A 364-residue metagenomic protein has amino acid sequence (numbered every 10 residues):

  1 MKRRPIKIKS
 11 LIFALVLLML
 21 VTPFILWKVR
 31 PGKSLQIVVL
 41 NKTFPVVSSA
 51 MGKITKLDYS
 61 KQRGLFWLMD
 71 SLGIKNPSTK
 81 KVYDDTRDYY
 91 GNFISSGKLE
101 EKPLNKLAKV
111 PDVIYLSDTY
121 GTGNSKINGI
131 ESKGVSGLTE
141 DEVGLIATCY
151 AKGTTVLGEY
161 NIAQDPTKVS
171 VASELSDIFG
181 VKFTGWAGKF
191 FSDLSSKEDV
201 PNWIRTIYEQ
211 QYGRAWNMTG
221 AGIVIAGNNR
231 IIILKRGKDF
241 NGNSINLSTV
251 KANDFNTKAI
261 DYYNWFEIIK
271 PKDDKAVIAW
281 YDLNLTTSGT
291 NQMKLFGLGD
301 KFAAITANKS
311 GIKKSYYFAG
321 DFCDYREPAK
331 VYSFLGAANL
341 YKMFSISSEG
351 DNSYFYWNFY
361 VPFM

Functional and structural regions predicted by a protein language model:
M1-I8: N-terminal Lys/Arg-rich, disordered targeting/topogenic segments
S10-Y83, I260, N264, P271-M364: Extracellular ligand-binding/catalytic regions of CAZymes and related secreted enzymes and adhesion modules
K33-I37, K109-V113, A151-L157, K313-K314: Loop/turn elements at helix/coil->beta-strand transitions in domains of secreted/extracellular proteins
V39-F44, P111-I127, E159-N161, Y317-Y325: Short loop/turn segments at strand-loop or loop-helix junctions that form parts of catalytic or ligand-binding pockets
G73-A147: Post-signal peptide N-terminal segment of secreted/secretory-pathway proteins
T79-D85, C149, V156, F191-E198 (+1 more regions): Low-complexity, flexible helical/coil segments
F93-N105, N256-W265, F296-F302: A Trp-anchored, charged/polar loop motif used as the substrate-binding/catalytic surface of acyl/ester-handling
I127-E131, L138-F255: A glycine-rich, often tryptophan-bearing local segment used as a flexible ligand/cofactor-contacting loop or short
